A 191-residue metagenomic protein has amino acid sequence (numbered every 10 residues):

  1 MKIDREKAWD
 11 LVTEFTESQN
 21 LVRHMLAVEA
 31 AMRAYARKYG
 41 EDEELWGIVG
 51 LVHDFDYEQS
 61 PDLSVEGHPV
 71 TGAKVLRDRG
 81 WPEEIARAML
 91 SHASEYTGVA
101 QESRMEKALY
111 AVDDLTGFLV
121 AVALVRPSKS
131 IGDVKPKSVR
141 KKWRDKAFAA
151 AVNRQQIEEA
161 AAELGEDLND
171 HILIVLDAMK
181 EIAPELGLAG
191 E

Functional and structural regions predicted by a protein language model:
M1, E6-Q19, A30, M89 (+5 more regions): Metal-centered catalytic cores of metalloenzymes
M1-L63: Acidic/His-rich, divalent-metal-binding segments that scaffold phosphate/diphosphate chemistry
I3, K7, R23-A27, G67 (+5 more regions): Conserved active-site and cofactor/substrate-binding residues in soluble primary-metabolism enzymes
W9, T13, L26-E29, R33 (+6 more regions): Predominant activation on well-ordered alpha-helical scaffold segments within soluble catalytic domains
T13, R33, R37, R77 (+2 more regions): Short polybasic/polar patches that bind polyanions
T16, I131, S138-D177, E181-G190: C-terminal binding/interaction regions
Y39-K146: Divalent metal-dependent catalytic cores for phosphoryl transfer on phosphate-bearing substrates
